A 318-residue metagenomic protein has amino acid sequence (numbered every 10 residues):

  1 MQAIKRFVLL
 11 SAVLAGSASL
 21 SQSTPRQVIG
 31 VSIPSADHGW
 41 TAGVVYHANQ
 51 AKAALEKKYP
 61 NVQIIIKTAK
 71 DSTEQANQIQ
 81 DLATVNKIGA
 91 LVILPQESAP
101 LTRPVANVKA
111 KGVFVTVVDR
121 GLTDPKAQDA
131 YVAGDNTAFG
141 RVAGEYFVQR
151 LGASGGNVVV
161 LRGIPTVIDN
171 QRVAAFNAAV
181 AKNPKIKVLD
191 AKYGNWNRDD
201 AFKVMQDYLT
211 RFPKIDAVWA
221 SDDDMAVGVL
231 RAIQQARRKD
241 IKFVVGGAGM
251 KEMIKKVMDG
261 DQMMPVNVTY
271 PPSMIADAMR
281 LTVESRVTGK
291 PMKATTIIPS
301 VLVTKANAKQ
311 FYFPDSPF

Functional and structural regions predicted by a protein language model:
M1-V8: Bacterial N-terminal signal peptides that target proteins for export
V8-A18: Bacterial N-terminal signal peptides
Q22-F318: A residue-level marker of the well-folded mature domains of exported/periplasmic proteins
